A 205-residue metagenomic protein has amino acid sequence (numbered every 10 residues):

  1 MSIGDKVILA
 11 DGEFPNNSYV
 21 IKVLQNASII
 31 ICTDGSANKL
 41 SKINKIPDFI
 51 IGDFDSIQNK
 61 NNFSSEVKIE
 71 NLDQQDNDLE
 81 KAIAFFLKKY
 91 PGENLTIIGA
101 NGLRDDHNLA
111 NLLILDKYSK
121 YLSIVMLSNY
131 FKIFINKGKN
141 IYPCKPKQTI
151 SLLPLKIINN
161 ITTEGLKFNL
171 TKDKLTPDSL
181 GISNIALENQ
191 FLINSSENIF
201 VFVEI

Functional and structural regions predicted by a protein language model:
M1-N61: N-terminal beta-strand-loop-alpha-helix module at the start of alpha/beta ligand-binding or catalytic domains
I3-D5, S28, P91-N94, L122: Short coil/turn segments at beta-strand junctions that form active-site/ligand-binding loops
I8-A10, I98-A100, L127-S128, L153 (+1 more regions): Short beta-strand segments
E13-F14, A37, S56, N101-G102 (+5 more regions): Short acidic/polar capping segments at secondary-structure boundaries
N16-N17, R104-N108, I133-N136: Short, well-ordered, mixed-charge alpha-helical segments that flank or form enzyme active sites
G35-Y121: Acidic/Gly/His-enriched mid-domain segments of enzyme catalytic cores or analogous surface patches that mediate
Y118-I133: Short, acidic/small-residue loops that bind anionic groups at enzyme active sites
N136-I205: Long, charged alpha-helical interface segments
